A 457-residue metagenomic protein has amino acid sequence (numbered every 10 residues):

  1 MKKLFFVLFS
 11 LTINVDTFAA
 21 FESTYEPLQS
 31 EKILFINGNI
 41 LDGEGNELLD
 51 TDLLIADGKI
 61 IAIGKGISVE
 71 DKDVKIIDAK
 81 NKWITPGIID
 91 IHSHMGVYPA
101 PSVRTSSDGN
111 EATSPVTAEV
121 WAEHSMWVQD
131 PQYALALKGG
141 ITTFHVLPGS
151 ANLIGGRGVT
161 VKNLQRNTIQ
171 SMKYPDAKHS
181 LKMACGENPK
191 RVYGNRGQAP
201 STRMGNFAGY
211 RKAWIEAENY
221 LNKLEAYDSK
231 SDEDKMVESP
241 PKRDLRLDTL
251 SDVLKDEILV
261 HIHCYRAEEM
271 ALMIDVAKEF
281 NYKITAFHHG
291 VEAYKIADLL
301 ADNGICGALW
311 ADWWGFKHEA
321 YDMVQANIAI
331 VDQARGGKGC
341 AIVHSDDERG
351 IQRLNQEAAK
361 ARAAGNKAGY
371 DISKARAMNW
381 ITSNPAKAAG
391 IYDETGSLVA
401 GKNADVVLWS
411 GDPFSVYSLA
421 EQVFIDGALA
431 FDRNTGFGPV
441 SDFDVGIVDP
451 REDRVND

Functional and structural regions predicted by a protein language model:
L4-I13: Sec-dependent N-terminal signal peptides
A20, L28-S30, V69, I425-D457: Extracellular/periplasmic ectodomains of large secreted or surface enzymes and adhesion receptors
A20-E31, I40, E44-T85, S102: Histidine-rich, glycine-flanked metal-binding segment
T24, A100-P101, S107-V120, L259 (+4 more regions): His/Asp/Glu-enriched, well-ordered alpha-helical/loop segment that forms or immediately abuts the divalent-metal
E31-F35, V69-E123, K138: Replace "His-x-His-based motif
G38, L53, G58, N81 (+10 more regions): Divalent metal-coordination and catalytic microenvironments
G38-L41, K387, V399-F443: C-terminal cap of metal-dependent C-N hydrolases
Q132, L137-H288, L419, I425 (+1 more regions): Polyanionic/metal-chelating signatures
